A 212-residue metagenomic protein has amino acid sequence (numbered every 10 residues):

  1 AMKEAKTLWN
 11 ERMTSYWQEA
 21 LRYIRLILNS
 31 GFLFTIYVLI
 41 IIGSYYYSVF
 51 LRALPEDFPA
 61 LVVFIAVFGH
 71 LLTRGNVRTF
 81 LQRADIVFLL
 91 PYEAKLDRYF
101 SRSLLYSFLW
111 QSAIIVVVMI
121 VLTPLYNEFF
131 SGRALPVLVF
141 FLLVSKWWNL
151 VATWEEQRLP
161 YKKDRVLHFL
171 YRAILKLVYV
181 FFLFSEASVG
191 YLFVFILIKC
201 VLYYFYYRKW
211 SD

Functional and structural regions predicted by a protein language model:
A1-A84, D97-D212: Hydrophobic alpha-helical transmembrane segments of membrane proteins
D85-L89: Short cytoplasmic-facing helical segments at TM-TM junctions of multi-pass membrane proteins
L90-D97: Juxtamembrane helix-boundary/capping and inter-helix hinge elements in multi-pass membrane proteins
